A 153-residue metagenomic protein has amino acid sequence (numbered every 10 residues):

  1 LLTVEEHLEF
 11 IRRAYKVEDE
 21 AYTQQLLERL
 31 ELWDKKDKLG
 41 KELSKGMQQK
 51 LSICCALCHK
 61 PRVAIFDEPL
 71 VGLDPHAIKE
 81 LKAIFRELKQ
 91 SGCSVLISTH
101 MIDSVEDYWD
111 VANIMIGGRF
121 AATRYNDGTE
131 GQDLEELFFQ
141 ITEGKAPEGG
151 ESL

Functional and structural regions predicted by a protein language model:
E9, R13, E18-K35: Conserved ABC ATPase "signature" region
L39-G46: Conserved ABC ATPase signature
I53: Hydrophobic anchor residue at the start of the ABC signature
A64-E68: Catalytic Walker B motif of ABC-type/P-loop ATPase nucleotide-binding domains
P75-A77: Helix N-cap at the start of a conserved alpha-helix in ABC-type nucleotide-binding domains
K79-S91: Helical segment within the ABC ATPase nucleotide-binding domain
R119-I141: Conserved beta-strand-loop-alpha-helix hinge in the C-terminal portion of ABC ATPase nucleotide-binding domains
